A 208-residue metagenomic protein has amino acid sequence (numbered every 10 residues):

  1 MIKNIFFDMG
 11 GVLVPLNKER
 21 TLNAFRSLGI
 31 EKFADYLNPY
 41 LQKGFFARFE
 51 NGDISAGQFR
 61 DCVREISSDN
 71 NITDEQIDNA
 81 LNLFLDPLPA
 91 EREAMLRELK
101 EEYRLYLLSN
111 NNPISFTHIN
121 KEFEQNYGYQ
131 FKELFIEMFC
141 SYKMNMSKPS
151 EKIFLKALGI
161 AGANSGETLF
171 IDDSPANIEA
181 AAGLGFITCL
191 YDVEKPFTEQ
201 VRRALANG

Functional and structural regions predicted by a protein language model:
M1-K3, P113, I119-G208: Asp-based, Mg2+/Mn2+-dependent phosphohydrolase catalytic module
I2-A90, E101, N112, R203: N-terminal helical cap/lid subdomain that shapes the substrate entry/recognition surface in HAD-like hydrolases
D8-G11, G52, L99, L107 (+2 more regions): Generic structural signal for small/hydrophobic residues in well-ordered secondary structure, especially within
R20-N23, G44, Q58, C62 (+8 more regions): Alpha-helical elements of Rossmann-like donor-binding domains used by nucleotide-donor carbohydrate transfer enzymes
N82-D86, T117, M146: Short, flexible loop segments at the rims of nucleotide/cofactor-binding pockets, characterized by
E101-E102, L134: Structured helix-beta-strand junction loops
E102-R104, F186: A generic structural motif
R104-L108, N112-I114: Structured, non-catalytic alpha/beta "coupling" segments that mediate domain-domain communication and provide generic
